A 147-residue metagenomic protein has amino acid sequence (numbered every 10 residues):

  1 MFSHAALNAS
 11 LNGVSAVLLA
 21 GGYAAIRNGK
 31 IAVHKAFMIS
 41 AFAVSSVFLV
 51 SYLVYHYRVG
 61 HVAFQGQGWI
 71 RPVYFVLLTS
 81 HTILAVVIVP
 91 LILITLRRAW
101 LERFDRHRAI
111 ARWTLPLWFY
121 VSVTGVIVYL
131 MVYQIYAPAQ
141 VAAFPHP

Functional and structural regions predicted by a protein language model:
M1-P147: Alpha-helical membrane insertion/targeting regions
